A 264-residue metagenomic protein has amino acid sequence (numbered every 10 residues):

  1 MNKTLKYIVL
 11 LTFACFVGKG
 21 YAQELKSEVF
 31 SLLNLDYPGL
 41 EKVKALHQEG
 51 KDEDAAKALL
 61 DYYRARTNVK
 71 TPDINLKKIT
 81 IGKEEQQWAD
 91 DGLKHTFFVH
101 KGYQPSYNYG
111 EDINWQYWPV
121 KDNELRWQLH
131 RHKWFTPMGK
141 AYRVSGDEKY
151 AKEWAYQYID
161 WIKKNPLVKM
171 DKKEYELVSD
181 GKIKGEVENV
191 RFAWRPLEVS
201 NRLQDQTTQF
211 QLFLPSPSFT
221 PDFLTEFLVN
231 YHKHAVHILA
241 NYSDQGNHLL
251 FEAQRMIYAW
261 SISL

Functional and structural regions predicted by a protein language model:
M1-E24: Bacterial Sec-dependent N-terminal signal peptides
L5-L11, V43, Y63, V178 (+1 more regions): Extended hydrophobic/Leu-rich segments
T12, Y37, K57-L59, E124 (+1 more regions): Helix-centric, low-specificity signal for extended rod-like, repetitive segments
Q23-H100: Extreme N-terminal leader/anchor segments
T96-F97, Q104-Y109, P119: Intrinsically disordered, low-complexity N-terminal tails
Y107-E111, K121-L264: Aromatic-lined, polymer-binding surfaces characteristic of secreted/periplasmic polysaccharide-degrading enzymes
N114-W118: Cytochrome P450 substrate-recognition site 1
